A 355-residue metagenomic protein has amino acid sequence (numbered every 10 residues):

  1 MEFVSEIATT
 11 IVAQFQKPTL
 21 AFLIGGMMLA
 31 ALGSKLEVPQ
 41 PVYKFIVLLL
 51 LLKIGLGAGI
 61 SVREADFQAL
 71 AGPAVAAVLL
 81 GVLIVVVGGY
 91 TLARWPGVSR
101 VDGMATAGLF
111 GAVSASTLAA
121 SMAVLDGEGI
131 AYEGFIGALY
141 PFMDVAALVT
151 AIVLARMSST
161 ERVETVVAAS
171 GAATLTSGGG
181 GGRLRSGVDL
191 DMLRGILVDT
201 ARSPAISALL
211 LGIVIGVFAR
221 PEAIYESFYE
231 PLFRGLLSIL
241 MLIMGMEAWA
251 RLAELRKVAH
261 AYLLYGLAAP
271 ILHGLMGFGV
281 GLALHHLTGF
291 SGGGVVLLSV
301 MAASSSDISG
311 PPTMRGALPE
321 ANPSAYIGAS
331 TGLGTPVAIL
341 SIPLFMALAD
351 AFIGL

Functional and structural regions predicted by a protein language model:
E2-M27, F67-A74, V78-L232, L236 (+2 more regions): Alpha-helical transmembrane segments of multi-pass small-molecule/ion transporters
T10-F15, Q40-F45, V198-A201, A261-G266: Short, amphipathic, aromatic/basic-enriched membrane-interface segments that mark the entry/exit of transmembrane
V12-G25, G33-K53: N-terminal signal-anchor transmembrane alpha-helix
A30-K44, I60-D66, R220-R234, R251-E254: Membrane-interface junctions of multi-pass transporters
S34-V42, A93-D102, K257: Membrane-helix interface "capping/anchor" motifs
K35-L36, A248-A261, A347-F352: Juxtamembrane membrane-water interface segments of multi-pass membrane proteins, especially cytoplasmic-side
L50, I54-G57, S116, L240 (+1 more regions): Helical transmembrane-bundle signal
L52, L56-V82, A253-L264, L282: Helix-loop-helix hairpins and the membrane-proximal interhelical loops of multi-pass alpha-helical transport proteins
